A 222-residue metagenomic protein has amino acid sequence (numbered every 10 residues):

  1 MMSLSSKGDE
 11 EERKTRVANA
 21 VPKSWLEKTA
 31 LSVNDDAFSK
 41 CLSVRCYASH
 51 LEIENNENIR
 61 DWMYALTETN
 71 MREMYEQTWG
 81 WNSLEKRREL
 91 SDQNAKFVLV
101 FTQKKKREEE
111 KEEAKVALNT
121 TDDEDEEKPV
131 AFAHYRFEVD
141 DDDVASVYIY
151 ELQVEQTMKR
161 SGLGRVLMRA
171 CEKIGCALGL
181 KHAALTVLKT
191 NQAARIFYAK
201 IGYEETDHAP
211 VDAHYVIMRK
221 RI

Functional and structural regions predicted by a protein language model:
M1-E57, D61: Conserved N-terminal entry element of GNAT/NAT acetyltransferase domains
P22-E27, V44-Q156, M168, I174 (+1 more regions): Acetyl-CoA-dependent GNAT
E155-T157, S161, K189-T190: Active-site acidic-Proline motif in GNAT/NAT acetyltransferases
R160-K173, I196-K200: Conserved acetyl-CoA-binding loop-helix of GNAT-fold acetyltransferases
G175-T186: Conserved GNAT acetyl-CoA-binding A-motif
L185-R195, P210-Y215, R221: Conserved beta-strand-loop-alpha-helix junction that forms the acyl-donor binding cleft
A199-D207: Conserved acetyl-CoA-binding loop of GNAT-fold acetyltransferases
